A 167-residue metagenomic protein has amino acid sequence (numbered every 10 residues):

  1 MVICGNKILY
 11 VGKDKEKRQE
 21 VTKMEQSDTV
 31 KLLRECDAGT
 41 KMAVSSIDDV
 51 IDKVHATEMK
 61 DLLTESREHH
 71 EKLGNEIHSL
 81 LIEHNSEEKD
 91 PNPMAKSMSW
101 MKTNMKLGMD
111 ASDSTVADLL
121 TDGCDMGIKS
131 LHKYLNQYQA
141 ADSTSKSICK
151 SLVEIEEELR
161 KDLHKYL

Functional and structural regions predicted by a protein language model:
K17-L167: Amphipathic alpha-helical hairpins
